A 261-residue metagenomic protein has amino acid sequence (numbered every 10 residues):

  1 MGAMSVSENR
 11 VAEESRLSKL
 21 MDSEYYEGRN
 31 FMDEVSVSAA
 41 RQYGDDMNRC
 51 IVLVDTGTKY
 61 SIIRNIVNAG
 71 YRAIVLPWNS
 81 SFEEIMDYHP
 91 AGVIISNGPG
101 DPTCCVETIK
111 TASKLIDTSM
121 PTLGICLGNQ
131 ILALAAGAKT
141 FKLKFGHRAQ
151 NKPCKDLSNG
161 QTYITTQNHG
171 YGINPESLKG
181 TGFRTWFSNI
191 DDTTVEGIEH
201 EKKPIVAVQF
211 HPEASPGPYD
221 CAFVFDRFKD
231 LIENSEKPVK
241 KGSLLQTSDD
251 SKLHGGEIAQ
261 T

Functional and structural regions predicted by a protein language model:
M1-H89, P99-P102, E213-F223, R227-T261: RNA-binding accessory domains that recognize and position tRNA/RNA substrates
G28, Y43-M47, H89, T118 (+3 more regions): Residue-level preference for short coil/turn positions at secondary-structure junctions
C50-D55, T165-T166, V206-F210: Active-site-proximal beta-strand elements of phosphoester/diester hydrolases
A73, T122, I205: Hydrophobic anchor at the start of a short beta-strand that flanks the dinucleotide cofactor-binding loop
G92, S96-P175, G217-L231: Cysteine-nucleophile active-site neighborhood
Q161-K203, K240, D249, L253-T261: Catalytic beta-strand/loop cores that center a nucleophilic Ser/Cys/Thr and support acyl-enzyme chemistry
